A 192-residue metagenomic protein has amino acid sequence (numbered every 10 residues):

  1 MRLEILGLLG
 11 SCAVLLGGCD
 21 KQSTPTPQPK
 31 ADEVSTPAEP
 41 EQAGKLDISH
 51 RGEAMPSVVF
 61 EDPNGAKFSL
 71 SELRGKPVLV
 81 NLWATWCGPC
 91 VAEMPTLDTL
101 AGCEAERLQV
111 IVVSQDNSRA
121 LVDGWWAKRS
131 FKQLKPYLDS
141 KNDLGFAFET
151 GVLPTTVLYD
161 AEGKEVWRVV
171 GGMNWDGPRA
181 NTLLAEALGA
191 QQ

Functional and structural regions predicted by a protein language model:
M1-S57, Q192: N-terminal targeting signals for export/organelle localization
G17, P63, A161: Short, ordered coil/turn segments that flank beta-strands lining enzyme active or ligand-binding pockets
D47-G52, S57-V78: A short beta-strand-turn-helix
R74, L82-T99: Conserved redox-active cysteine motifs that mediate thiol-disulfide chemistry, especially di-cysteine Cys-X(1-2)-Cys
K76-V78, L82-W86, V152, E162: Short pre-active-site segment immediately N-terminal to redox-active cysteine/selenocysteine motifs in thiol-based
N81, I111-V113, K135-Y137: Structural recognition of the beta-strand scaffold that forms the well-ordered cores of secreted hydrolase catalytic
V91-R129, S140-F146: Structural microenvironment flanking redox-active thiols in thiol-disulfide oxidoreductases
W125-Q133, L138-G189: Thiol/disulfide oxidoreductase modules built on the thioredoxin-like
